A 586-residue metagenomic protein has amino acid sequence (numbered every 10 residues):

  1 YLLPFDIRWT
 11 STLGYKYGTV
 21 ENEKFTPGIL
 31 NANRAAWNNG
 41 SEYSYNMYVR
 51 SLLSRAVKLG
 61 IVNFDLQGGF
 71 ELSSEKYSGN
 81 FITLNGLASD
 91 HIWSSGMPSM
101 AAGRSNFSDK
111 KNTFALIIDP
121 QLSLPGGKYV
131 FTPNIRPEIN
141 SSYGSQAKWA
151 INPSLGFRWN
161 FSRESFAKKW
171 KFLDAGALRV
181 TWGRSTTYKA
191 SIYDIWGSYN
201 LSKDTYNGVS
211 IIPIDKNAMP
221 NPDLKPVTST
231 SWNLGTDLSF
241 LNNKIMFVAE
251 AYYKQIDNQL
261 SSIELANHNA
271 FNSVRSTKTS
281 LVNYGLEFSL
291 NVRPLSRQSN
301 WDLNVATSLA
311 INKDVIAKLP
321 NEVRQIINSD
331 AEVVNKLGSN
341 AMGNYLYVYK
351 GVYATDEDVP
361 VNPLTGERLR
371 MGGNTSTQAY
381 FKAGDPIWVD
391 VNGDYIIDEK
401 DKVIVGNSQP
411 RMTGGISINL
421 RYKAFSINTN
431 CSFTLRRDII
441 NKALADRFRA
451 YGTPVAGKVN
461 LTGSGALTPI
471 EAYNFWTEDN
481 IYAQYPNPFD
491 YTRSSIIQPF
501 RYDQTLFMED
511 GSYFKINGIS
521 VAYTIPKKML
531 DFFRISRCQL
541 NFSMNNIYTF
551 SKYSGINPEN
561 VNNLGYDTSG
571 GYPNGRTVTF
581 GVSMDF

Functional and structural regions predicted by a protein language model:
Y1-K24, A36-S339, D503-F586: Extracellular/periplasmic, surface-exposed regions of secreted and cell-surface proteins
E21-N22, S78, E357, N362 (+2 more regions): Short helix/loop capping segments that flank catalytic or ligand/cofactor-binding pockets
T26-A32: Short, conserved phosphate-binding/catalytic loop or strand-edge motifs used in phosphoryl-/nucleotidyl-transfer
N140, T434-R534, C538-Q539, M544: Extracytoplasmic gating/loop element in the C-terminal half of outer-membrane beta-barrel translocons and assembly
S262-E264, I397, A445-R447: Conserved active-site-proximal loop/helix segments of enzymes involved in bacterial cell-wall and related
S276-T279, S296-N407, I439, F448-Q484: Conserved small-residue
A306, K400, P410-A424, N517-A522: Conserved SET/PR-domain catalytic core that frames the SAM/AdoMet-binding pocket
V405-K442: Glycine-rich, aromatic-lined ligand/substrate-binding cores of catalytic and carbohydrate-binding domains
